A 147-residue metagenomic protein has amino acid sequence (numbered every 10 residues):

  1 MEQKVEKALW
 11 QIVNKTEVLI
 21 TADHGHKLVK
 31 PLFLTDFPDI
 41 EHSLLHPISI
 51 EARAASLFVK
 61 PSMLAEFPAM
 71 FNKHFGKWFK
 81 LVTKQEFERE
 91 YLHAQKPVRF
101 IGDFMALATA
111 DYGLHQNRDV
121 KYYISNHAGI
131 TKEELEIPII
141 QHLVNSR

Functional and structural regions predicted by a protein language model:
M1-R147: Feature captures the catalytic ectodomains and active-site-proximal regions of enzymes that hydrolyze or transfer
